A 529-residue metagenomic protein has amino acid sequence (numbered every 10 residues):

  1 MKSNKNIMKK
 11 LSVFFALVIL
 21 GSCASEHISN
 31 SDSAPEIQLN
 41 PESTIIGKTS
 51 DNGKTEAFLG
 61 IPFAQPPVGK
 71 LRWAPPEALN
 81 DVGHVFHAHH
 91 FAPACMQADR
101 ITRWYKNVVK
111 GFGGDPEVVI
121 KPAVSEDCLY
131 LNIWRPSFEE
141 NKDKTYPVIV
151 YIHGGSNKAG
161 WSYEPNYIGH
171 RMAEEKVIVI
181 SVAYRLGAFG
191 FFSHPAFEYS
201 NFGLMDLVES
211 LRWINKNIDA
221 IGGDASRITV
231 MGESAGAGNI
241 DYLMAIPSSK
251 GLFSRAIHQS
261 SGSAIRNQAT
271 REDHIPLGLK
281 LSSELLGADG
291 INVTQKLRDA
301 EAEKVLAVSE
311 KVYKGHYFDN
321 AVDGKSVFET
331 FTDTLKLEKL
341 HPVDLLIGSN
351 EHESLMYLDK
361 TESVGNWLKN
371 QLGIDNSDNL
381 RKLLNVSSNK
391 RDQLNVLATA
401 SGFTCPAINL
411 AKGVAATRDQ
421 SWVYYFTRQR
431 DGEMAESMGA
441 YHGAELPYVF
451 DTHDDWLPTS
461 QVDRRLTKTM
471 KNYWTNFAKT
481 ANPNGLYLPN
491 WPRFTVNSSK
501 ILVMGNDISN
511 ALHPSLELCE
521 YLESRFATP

Functional and structural regions predicted by a protein language model:
L17-A24: Hydrophobic h-region of N-terminal signal peptides that target proteins for export in Gram-negative bacteria
A24-S200, L204, L457-M470, A478-N490 (+2 more regions): Non-catalytic accessory segments of hydrolases
G154, D206, S234-A237: Active-site loop->helix "elbow" adjoining a glycine-rich segment at hydrolase catalytic centers
Y199-D219, P276: Alpha/beta-hydrolase active-site loop
K216, K250, Q259-L368, Q393-A400 (+1 more regions): Substrate-access "cap/lid" subdomains that shape and gate the entrance to catalytic or ligand-binding pockets
I221-E233: Alpha/beta-hydrolase fold nucleophile elbow
G232-A235, S260: Catalytic nucleophile serine of serine hydrolases, specifically the conserved "nucleophile elbow" pentapeptide
A237-S249: Short glycine-enriched nucleophile-adjacent loop and the immediately C-terminal alpha-helix near the catalytic center
